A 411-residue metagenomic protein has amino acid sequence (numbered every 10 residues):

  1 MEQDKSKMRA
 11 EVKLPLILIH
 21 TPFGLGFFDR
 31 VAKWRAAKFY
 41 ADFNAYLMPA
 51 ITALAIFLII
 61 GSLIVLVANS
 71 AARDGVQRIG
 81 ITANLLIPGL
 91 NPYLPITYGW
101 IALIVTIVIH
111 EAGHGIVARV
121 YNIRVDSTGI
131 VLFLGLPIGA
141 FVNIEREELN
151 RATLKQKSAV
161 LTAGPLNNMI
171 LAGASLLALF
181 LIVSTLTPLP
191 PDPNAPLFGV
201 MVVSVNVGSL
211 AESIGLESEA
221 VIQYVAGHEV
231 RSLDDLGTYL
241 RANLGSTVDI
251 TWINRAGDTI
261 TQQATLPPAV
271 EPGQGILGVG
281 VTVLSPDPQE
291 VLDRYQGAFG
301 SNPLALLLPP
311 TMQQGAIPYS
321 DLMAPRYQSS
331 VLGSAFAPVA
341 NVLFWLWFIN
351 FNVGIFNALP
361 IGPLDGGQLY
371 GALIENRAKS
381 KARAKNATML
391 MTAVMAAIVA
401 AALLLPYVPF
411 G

Functional and structural regions predicted by a protein language model:
M1-G411: Hydrophobic transmembrane alpha-helices and their immediate loop junctions in multi-pass integral membrane proteins
